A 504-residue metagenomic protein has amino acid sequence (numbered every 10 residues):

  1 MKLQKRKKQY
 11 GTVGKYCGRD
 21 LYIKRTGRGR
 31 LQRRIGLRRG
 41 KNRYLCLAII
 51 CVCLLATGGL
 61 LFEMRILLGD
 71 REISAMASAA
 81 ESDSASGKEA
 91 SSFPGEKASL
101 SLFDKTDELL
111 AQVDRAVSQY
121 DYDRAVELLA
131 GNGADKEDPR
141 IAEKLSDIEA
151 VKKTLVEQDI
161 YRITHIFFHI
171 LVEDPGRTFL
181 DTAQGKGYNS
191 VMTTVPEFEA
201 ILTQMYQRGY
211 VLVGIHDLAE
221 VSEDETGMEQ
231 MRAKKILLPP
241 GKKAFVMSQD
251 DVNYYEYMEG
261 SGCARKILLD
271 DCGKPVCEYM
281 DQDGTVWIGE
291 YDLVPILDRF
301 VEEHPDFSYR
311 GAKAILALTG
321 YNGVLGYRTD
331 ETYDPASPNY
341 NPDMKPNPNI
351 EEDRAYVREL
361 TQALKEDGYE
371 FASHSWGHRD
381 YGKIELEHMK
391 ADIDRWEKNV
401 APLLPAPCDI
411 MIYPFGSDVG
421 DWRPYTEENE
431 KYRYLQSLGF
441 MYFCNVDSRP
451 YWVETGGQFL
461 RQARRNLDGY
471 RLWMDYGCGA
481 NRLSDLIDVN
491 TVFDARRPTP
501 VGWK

Functional and structural regions predicted by a protein language model:
M1-S101, K105-E108, V113, A125 (+1 more regions): Gram-positive cell-envelope targeting signals
C17, C46, C51-C53, C263 (+5 more regions): Generic recognition of cysteine residues
G87, Y120, D224-E225: Short loop/turn hinge sites at secondary-structure boundaries
L110-A111, V117, D123-L218, M231-M247 (+4 more regions): C-terminal active-site subregion of NodB/CE4 polysaccharide deacetylases
Y161-D181, T226-E229, L238-F245, V252-V419 (+1 more regions): Metal-dependent polysaccharide deacetylase catalytic core of the NodB/CE4 family, i.e., the active-site-bearing domain
D217-E225: Short, glycine/charge-rich beta-strand/loop segments that flank catalytic centers and engage negatively charged groups
